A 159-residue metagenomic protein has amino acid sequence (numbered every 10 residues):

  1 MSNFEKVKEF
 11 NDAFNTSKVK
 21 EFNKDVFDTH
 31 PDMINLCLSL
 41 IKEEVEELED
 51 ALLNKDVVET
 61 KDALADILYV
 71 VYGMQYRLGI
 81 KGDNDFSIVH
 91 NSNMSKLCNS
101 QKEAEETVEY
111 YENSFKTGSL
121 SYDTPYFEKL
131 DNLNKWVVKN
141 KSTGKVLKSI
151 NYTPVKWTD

Functional and structural regions predicted by a protein language model:
M1-L64, L68-D159: Flexible "arm" and connector segments at domain edges
